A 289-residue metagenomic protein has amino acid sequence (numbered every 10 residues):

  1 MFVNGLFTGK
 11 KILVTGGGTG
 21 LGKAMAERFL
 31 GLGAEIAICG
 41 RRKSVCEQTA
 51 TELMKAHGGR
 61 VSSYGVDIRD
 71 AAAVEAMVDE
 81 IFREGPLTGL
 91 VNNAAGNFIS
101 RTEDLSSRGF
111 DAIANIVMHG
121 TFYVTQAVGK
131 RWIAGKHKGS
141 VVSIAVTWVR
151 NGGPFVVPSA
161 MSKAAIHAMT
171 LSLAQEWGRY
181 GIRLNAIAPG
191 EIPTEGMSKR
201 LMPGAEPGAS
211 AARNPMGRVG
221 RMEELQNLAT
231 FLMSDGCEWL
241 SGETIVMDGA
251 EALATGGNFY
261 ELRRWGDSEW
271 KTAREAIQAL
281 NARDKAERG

Functional and structural regions predicted by a protein language model:
G16-G20: Conserved glycine-rich cofactor-binding loop
V91, G178, R183, L240-G242: Short, small/polar-rich loop/turn modules that mediate ligand/substrate recognition or access, typified
R101-T102, S106-A114, S210: Substrate-binding pocket helix/loop in short-chain dehydrogenase/reductase
L105, G152-A160, S172, M197: Active-site loop-to-helix junction immediately N-terminal to the catalytic Tyr of the SDR YXXXK motif in Rossmann-fold
T125, S162, T170: Active-site helix of classical SDR
K130, Q175-R179, E238: Alpha-helical segment proximal to the catalytic Tyr-Lys
R218-M247, A252: C-terminal substrate-recognition "lid" of short-chain dehydrogenase/reductases
